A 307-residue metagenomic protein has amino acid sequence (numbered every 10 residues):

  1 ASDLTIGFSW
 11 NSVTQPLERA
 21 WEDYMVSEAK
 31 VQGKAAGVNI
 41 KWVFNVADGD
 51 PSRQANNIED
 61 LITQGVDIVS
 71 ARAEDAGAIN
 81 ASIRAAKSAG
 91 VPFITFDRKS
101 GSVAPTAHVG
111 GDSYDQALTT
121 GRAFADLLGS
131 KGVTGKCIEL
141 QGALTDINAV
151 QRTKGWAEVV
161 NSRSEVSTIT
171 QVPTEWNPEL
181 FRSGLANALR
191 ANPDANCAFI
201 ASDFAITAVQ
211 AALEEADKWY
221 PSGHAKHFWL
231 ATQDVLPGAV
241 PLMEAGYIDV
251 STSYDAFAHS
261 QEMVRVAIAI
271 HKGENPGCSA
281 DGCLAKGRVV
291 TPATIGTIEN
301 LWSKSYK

Functional and structural regions predicted by a protein language model:
A1-D3, L140-L144, N148, V159-V160 (+1 more regions): Hinge/cleft segment of the Venus flytrap/periplasmic-binding protein
L4-E28, Q32, V43-N56, R72-A76 (+3 more regions): Extracytoplasmic "Venus flytrap"
I6, Q54, V109-G135, Q151 (+3 more regions): Hydrophobic alpha-helical segments within soluble ligand-binding/sensing domains
L17-G33, Q116-A123, I147-V166, G184 (+1 more regions): Short, solvent-exposed amphipathic alpha-helices that sit in or adjacent to ligand/effector-binding or catalytic
Q32-A47, K136-E139, A157-P178: Short beta-strand elements in bilobed, periplasmic/extracellular small-molecule ligand-binding domains
V46, S100-D126, E139-Q141, Q171 (+1 more regions): Short beta-strand elements at the ligand-binding edges of bilobed clamshell
D67-K87, W156, T174-L242: Hydrophobic alpha-helical
G77-D115, K136, L236-E244, I248: Flexible loop/hinge segments that line or gate small-molecule binding clefts
